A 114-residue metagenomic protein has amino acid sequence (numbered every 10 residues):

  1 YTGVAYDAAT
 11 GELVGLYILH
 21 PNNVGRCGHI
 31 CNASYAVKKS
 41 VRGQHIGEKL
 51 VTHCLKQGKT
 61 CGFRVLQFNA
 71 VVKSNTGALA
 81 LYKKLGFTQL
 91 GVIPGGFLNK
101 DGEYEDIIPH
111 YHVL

Functional and structural regions predicted by a protein language model:
Y1-S40, V51, V113-L114: Acetyl-CoA-dependent GNAT
I30, A78-A80, G102-Y104: Short secondary-structure transition/capping segments
Y35-V37, G43-T60, T76-K84: Conserved acetyl-CoA-binding loop-helix of GNAT-fold acetyltransferases
Q67-V71, K83-Y104: Conserved catalytic-core motifs of GNAT/GCN5-like acyltransferases
E105-P109: Short hydrophobic/aromatic beta-strand or adjacent loop that forms the aromatic wall/cage of a ligand/substrate-binding
